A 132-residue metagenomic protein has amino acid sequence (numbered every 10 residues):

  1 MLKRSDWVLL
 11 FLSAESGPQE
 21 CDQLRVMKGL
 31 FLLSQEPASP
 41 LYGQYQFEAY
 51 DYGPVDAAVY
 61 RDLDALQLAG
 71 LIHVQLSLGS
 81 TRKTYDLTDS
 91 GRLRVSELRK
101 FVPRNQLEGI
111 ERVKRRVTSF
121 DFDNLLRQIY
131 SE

Functional and structural regions predicted by a protein language model:
M1-E132: Domain-edge interaction signal
